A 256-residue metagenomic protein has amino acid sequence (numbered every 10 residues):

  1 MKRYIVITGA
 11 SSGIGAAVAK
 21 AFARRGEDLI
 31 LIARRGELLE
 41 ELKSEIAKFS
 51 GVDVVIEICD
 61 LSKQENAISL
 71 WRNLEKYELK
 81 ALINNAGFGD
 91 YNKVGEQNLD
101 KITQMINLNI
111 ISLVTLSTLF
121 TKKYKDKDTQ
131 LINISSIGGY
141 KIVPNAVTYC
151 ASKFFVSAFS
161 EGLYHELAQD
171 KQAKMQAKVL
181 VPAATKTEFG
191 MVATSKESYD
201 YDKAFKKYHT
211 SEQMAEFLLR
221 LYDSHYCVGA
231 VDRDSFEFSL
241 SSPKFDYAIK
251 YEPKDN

Functional and structural regions predicted by a protein language model:
S11-G13: Conserved glycine-rich cofactor-binding loop
R25-E41: Conserved glycine-rich Rossmann-like NAD(P)H-binding loop of the short-chain dehydrogenase/reductase
N85-D90: Conserved NAD(P)H cofactor-binding loop of Rossmann-fold oxidoreductase domains
K93-G95, K101-I106: Substrate-binding pocket helix/loop in short-chain dehydrogenase/reductase
S117, S152: Active-site helix of classical SDR
S136: Residue(s) in the substrate-gating loop at a strand-loop-helix junction that position the organic substrate next
V179-L180, E197-Y247: C-terminal helical subdomain
